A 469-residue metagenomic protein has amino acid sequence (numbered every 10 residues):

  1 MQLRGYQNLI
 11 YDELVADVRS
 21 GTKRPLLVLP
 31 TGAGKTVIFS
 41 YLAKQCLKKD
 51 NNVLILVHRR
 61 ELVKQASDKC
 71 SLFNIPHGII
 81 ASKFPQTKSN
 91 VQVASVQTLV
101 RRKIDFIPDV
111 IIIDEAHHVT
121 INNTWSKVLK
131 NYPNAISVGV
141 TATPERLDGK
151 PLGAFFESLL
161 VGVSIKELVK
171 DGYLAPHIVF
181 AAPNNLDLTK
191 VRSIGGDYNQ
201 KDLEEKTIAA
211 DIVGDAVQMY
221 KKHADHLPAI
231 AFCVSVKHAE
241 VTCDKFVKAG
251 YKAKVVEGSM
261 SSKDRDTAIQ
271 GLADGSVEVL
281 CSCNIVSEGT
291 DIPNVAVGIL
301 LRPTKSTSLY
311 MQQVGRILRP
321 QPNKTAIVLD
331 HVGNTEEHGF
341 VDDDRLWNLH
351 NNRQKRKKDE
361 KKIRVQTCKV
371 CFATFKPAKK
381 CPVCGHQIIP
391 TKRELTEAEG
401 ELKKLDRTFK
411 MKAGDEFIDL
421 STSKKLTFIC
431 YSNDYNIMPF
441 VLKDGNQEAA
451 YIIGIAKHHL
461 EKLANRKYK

Functional and structural regions predicted by a protein language model:
M1-V28: Conserved pre-motif I regulatory segment
G21-L42, F232, V256: Walker A/P-loop
N52-V63, E204-A249: Conserved strand-helix element at the start of the C-terminal RecA-like helicase core
K64, G78-K88, E240-D244, Y251-C283: Conserved helicase ATPase core of P-loop NTP-dependent helicases/translocases
Q97-R102, G258-R345: Conserved RecA-like P-loop NTPase helicase motor core
H118-F180: Post-DEXD/H (motif II) to motif III coupling segment of the RecA-like Helicase ATP-binding lobe
L159-I230: Conserved interdomain linker/interface between the two RecA-like ATPase lobes of SF2 helicase motors
D274, S308-Q312, R316-S432: C-terminal helicase lobe
